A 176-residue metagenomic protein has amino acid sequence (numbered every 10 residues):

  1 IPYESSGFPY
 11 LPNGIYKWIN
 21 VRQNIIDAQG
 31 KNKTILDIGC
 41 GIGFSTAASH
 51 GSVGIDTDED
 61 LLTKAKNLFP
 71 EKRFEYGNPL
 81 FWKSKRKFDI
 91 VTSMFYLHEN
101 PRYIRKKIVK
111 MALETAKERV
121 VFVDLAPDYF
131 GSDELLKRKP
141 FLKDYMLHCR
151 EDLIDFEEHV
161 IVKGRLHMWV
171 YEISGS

Functional and structural regions predicted by a protein language model:
I1-T34, G41-W82, Y103, V121-I173: Class I (Rossmann-like) S-adenosyl-L-methionine-dependent methyltransferase catalytic domain, capturing the SAM-binding
K64, M111-E114: Alpha-helical scaffold elements within enzyme catalytic domains, especially in hydrolases
T92: A conserved beta-strand element that flanks and buttresses the S-adenosyl-L-methionine
Y96: Hydrophobic adenine-recognition pocket in adenosine-nucleotide-binding enzymes
N100-M111: A short, conserved alpha-helix within the catalytic core of class I
A116-V120: Short glycine-dipeptide loop
